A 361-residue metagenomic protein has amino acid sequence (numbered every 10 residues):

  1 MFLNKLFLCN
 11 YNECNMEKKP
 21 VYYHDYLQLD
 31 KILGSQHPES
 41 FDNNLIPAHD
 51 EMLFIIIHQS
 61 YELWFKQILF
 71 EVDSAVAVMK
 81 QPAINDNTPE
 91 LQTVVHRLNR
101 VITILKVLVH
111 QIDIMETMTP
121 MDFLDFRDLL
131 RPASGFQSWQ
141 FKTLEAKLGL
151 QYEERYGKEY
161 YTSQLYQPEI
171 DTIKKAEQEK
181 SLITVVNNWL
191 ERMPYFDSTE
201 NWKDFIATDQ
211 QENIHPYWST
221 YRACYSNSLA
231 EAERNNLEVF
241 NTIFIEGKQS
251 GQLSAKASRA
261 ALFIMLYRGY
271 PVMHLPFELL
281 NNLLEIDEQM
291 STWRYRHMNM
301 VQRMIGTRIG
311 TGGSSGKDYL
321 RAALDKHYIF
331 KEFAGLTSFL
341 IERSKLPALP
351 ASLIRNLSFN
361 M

Functional and structural regions predicted by a protein language model:
C14-M361: Surface-exposed peri-terminal alpha-helical interaction modules
